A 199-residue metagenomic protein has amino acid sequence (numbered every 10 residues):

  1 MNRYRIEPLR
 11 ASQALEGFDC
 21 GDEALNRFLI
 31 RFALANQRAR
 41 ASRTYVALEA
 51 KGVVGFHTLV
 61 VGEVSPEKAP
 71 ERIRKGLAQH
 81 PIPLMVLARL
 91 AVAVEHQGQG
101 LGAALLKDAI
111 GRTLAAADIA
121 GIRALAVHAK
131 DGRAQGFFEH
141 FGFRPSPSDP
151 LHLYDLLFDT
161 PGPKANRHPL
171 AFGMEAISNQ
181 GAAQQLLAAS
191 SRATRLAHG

Functional and structural regions predicted by a protein language model:
M1-A35, A39, T44, G173: Short amphipathic alpha-helix that is part of the acyltransferase structural core
R40-V61: Conserved beta-hairpin
F56-R89: Conserved acyl-donor/pantetheine-binding loop and adjacent beta-alpha core of acyl/acetyltransferases and related
A88-G98: A short, internal acetyl-CoA/4′-phosphopantetheine-binding micro-motif in the GNAT/acyltransferase core
G98-R112: Conserved acetyl-CoA-binding loop-helix of GNAT-fold acetyltransferases
L106, D131-G136, P150-L157: Short glycine/proline-centered loop/turn elements that form peptide/ligand docking sites
L114, A120-G121, H128-S148: Conserved active-site alpha-helix within GNAT-family acetyltransferase domains
Q185-L186: Cationic, low-complexity basic patches in intrinsically disordered or flexible, solvent-exposed regions
